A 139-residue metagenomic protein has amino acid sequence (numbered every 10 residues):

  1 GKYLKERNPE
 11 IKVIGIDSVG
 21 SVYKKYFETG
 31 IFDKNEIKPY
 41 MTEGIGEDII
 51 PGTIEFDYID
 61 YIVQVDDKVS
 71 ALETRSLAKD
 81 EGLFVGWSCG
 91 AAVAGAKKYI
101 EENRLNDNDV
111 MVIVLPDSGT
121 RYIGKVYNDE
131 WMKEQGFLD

Functional and structural regions predicted by a protein language model:
G1-N8, I100: Surface-exposed amphipathic alpha-helices with a cationic face
E6-W87, R104, V126-D139: Active-site/ligand-binding loops adjacent to catalytic centers
G15-D17, V112-P116: Short beta-strand segments
T74, A92-Y99: Buried hydrophobic packing segments
W87-C89, L115: A short, small-residue-rich loop immediately preceding and capping a beta-strand
N108-V110: Nucleotide donor/acceptor-binding cores
